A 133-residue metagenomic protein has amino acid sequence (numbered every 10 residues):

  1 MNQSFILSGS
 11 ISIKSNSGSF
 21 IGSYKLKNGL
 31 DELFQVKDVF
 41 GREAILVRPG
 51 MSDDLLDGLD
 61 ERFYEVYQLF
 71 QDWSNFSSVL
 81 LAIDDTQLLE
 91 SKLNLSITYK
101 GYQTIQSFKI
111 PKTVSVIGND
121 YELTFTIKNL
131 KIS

Functional and structural regions predicted by a protein language model:
M1-L26, S133: N-terminal leader/targeting segments and the immediate start of mature chains
N2, S15, K25, D38 (+3 more regions): Sterically constrained small-residue positions within well-ordered secondary structures of folded domains
N2-I6, G29, K92, K109-P111: A general secondary-structure signal for short beta-strands and their flanking turns/coil in non-transmembrane regions
S8-S12, S23-K25, Q35-K37, T98 (+2 more regions): Residue-level recognition of well-ordered beta-strand positions that form the cores of beta-sheet-rich folds across
K14-S19, K37-E43, N119-E122: Solvent-exposed loop/turn segments connecting transmembrane beta-strands in outer-membrane beta-barrel proteins
S19-S23, A44-L46, S96, T124-T126: Well-ordered beta-strand positions in beta-sheet-rich domains
Y24-F76: An acidic-aromatic
Q71-S133: Gly/Pro-enriched, hydrophobic low-complexity segments that function as extracytoplasmic propeptides/linkers
